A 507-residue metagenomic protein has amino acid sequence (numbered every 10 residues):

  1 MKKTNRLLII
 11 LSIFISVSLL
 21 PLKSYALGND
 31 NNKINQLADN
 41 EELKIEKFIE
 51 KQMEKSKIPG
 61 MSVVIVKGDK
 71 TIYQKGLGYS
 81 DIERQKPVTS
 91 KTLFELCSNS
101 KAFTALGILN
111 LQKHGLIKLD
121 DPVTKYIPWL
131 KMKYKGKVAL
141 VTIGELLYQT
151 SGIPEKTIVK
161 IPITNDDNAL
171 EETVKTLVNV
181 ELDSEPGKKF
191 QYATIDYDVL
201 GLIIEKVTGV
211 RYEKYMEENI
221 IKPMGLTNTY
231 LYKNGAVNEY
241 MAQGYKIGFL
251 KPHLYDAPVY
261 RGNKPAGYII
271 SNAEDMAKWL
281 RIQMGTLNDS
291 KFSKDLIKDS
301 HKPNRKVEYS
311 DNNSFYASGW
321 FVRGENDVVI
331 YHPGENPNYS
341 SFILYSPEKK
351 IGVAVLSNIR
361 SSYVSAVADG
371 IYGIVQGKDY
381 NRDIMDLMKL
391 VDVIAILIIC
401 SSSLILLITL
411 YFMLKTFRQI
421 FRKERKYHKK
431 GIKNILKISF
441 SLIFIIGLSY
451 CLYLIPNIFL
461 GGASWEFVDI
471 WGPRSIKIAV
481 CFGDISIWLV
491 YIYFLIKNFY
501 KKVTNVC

Functional and structural regions predicted by a protein language model:
K2-G28: Hydrophobic secretory-pathway targeting helix
A26-M61, I65-K67, T71, A257-C507: Catalytic loop of the DD-peptidase/beta-lactamase superfamily, centered on the K-T-G motif and neighboring
E42, E46, E50, A105 (+10 more regions): Extracytoplasmic/secreted envelope proteins and their assembly/folding machinery, especially bacterial periplasmic
K55-S62, R84-E145, S184-T194, K264 (+1 more regions): Short active-site loop at a secondary-structure junction that contains or immediately precedes the catalytic residue(s)
T71-L77: Amphipathic coiled-coil signal-relay and dimerization helices
G78-S80, I359: A generic structural motif
E95-N99, L111-P154, N179, L202 (+1 more regions): Active-site helix/loop module of the DD-peptidase/beta-lactamase fold, centered on the serine-lysine SxxK catalytic
T157-Q243, I247-A277: Catalytic-site signature segments of enzymes, centered on catalytic residues
